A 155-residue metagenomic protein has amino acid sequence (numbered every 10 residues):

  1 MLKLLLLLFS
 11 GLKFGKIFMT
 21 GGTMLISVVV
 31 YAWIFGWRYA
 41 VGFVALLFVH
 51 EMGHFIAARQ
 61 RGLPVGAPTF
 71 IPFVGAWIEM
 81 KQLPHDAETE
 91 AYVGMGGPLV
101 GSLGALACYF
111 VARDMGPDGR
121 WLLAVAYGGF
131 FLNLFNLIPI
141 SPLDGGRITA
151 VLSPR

Functional and structural regions predicted by a protein language model:
M1-R155: Hydrophobic transmembrane alpha-helices and their immediate loop junctions in multi-pass integral membrane proteins
